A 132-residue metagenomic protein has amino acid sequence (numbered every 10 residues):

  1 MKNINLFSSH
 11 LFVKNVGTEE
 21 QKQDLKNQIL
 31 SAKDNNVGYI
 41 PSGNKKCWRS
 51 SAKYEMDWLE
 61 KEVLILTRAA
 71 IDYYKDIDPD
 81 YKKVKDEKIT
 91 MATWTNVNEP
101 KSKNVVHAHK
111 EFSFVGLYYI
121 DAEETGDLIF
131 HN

Functional and structural regions predicted by a protein language model:
M1-K82: Non-heme Fe(II)/2-oxoglutarate
L6, K85-E87, A108-F112: A generic structural micro-feature
D80-T93: A short coil-to-beta-strand element that immediately follows conserved catalytic motifs
A92-N132: Catalytic core of non-heme Fe(II) oxygenases with the double-stranded beta-helix
